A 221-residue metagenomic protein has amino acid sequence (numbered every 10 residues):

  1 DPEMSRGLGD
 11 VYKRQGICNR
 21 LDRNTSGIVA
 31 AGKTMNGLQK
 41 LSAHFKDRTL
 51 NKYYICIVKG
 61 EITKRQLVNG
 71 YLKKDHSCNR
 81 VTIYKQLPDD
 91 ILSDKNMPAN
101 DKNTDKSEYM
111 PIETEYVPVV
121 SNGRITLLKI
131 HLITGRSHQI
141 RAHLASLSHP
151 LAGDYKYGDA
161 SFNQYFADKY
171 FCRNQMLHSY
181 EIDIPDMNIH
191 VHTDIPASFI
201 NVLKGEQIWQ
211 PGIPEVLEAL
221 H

Functional and structural regions predicted by a protein language model:
D1-Y12: Single conserved hydrophobic/aromatic residue that forms the stacking wall/gate of nucleotide- or nucleobase-binding
R6, L38-K40, V58-T126, A142: Glycine- and acidic-residue-rich catalytic/RNA-contacting loop of pseudouridine synthases
K13-K46, Q139: Glycine/acidic-rich beta-strand-loop module
A30, C56, Y116, I140 (+1 more regions): Residue-level signal for inorganic ion chemistry
G37, K64, R136, S198-F199: Short phosphate-engaging motifs
L50-Y54, V68, I112-T114, T126 (+3 more regions): A generic structural signal for short beta-strands and their flanking turns/coil linkers
L92-K106, M110, I133, R141-H221: Pseudouridine synthases involved in rRNA/tRNA modification
R124-I130, L203: Short, solvent-exposed secondary-structure boundary/capping segments
